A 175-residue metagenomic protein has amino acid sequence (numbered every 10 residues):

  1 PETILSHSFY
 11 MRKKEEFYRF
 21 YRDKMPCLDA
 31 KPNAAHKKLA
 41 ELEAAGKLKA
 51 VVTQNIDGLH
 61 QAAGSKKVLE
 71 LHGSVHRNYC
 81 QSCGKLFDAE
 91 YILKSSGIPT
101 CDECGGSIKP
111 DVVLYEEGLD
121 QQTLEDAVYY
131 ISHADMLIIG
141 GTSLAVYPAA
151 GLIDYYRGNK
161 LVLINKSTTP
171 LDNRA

Functional and structural regions predicted by a protein language model:
P1-A175: Conserved catalytic core of sirtuin-type NAD+-dependent deacylases
